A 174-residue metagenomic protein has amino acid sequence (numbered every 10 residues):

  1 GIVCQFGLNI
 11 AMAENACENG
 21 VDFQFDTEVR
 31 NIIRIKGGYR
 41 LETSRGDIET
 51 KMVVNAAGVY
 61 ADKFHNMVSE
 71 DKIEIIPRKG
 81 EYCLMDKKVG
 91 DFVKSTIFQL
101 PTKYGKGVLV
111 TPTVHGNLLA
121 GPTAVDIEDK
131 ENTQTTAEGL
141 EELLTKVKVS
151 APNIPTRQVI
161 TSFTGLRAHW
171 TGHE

Functional and structural regions predicted by a protein language model:
G1-M52, Y60: Helical element adjacent to the flavin cofactor pocket in flavoenzyme catalytic cores
N31, G38, D47, M52-E174: Active-site substrate-recognition segment that forms the wall of the catalytic cavity or substrate channel
